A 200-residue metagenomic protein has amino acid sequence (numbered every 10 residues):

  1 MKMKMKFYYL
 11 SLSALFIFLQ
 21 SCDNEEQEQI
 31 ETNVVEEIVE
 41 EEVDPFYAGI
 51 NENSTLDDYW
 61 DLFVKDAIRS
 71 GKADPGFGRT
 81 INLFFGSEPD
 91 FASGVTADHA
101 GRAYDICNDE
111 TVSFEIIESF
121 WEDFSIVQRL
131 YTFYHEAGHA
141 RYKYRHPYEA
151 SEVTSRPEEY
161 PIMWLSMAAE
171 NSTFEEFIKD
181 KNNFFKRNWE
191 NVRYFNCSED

Functional and structural regions predicted by a protein language model:
M1-V35: Bacterial Sec-dependent N-terminal signal peptides
C22-E31, V35-F63, R69-G76, A97-I106 (+3 more regions): Metalloprotease/metallohydrolase-associated module, dominated by Zn2+-dependent proteases
F77-S93: Acidic helix-start/capping segments at beta-turn-to-alpha-helix junctions
F84-P89, E118-S119, E136, W164-A168: Active-site-proximal beta-strand/loop segments in catalytic clefts of secreted hydrolases
E115-F133: Short pre-active-site segment immediately N-terminal to the catalytic Zn-binding motif
L130-Y144: Active-site recognition of the HExxH zinc-binding catalytic motif
